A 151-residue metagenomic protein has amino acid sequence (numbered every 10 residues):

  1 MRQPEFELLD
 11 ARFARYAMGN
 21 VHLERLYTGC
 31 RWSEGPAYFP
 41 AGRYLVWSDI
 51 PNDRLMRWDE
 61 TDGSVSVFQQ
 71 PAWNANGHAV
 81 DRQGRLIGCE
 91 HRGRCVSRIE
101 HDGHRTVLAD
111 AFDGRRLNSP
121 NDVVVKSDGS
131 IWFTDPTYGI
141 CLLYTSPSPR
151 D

Functional and structural regions predicted by a protein language model:
M1-V21: Blade/loop signatures of beta-propeller domains
H22, T28-R43, P71-E90, C95 (+1 more regions): Beta-rich, blade/repeat-based domains predominating in secreted/periplasmic proteins but also intracellular
L23-Y27, S64-F68, T106-F112: A short beta-strand motif characteristic of beta-propeller blades
I50, H91, P136: Short loop/turn segments immediately following the C-termini of beta-strands
D53-L55, R94-V96, C141: Structural signal for beta-propeller blades
D59-D62, E100-G103: Short loop/turn segments that connect beta-strands within beta-propeller blades
C95-R98, H104-D110: A generic, well-ordered mixed alpha/beta core segment in the N-terminal half of proteins
Y144-D151: Conserved small/polar residues in nucleotide/adenosyl-binding loops
